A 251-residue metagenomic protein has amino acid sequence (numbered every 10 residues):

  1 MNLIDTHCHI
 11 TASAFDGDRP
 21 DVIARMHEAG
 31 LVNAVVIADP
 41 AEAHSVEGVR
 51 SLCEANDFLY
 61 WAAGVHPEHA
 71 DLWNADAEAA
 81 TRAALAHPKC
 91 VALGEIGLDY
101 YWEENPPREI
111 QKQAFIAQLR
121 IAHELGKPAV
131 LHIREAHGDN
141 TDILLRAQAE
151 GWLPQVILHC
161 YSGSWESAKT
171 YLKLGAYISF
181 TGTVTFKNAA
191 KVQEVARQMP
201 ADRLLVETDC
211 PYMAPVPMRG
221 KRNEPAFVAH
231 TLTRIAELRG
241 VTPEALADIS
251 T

Functional and structural regions predicted by a protein language model:
M1-T251: Mid-domain alpha/beta scaffold segments of enzyme catalytic cores
